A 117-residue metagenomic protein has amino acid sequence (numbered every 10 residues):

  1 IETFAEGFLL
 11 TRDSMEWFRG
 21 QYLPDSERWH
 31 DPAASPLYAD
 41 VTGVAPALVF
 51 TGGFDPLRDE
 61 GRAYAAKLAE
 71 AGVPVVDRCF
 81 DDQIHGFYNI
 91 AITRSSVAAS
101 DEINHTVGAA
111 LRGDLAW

Functional and structural regions predicted by a protein language model:
I1-W117: Alpha/beta-hydrolase superfamily serine-hydrolase fold, recognizing
